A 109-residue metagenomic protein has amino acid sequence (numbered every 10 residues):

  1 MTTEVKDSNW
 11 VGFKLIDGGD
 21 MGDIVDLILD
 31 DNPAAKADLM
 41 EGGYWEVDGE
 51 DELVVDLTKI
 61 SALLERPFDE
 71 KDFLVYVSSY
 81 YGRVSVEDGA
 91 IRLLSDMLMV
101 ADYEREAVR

Functional and structural regions predicted by a protein language model:
T2-W10: A short, surface-exposed helix-loop junction/capping segment
N9-F13, K59-A62: Charged, low-complexity surface segments at secondary-structure and domain boundaries
G12-D20: Short, surface-exposed ligand-recognition loops at beta-strand->loop->(often short) alpha-helix junctions that present
D23, G42-Y44, G49-R109: Helix-rich interaction surfaces within compact, conserved domain-sized segments that mediate assembly or partner
D26-A34: Short, intrinsically disordered, mixed-charge
A34-A35, Y81: Short, acidic/polar N-cap/turn motifs at the starts of alpha helices
A37-M40: Short beta-strand
